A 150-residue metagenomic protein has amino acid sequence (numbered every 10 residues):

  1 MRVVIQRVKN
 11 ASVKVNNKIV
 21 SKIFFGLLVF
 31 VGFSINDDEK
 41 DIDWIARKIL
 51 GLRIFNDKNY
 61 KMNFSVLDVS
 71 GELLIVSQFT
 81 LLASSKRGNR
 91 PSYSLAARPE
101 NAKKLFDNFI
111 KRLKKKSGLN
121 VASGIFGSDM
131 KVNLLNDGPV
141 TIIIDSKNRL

Functional and structural regions predicted by a protein language model:
M1-G88, S92, E100, K104-L150: N-terminal, polar/charged subdomain of small-to-medium soluble alpha/beta proteins
L95: An anionic oxygen-ligand recognition environment, strongly enriched in 2H phosphoesterase
